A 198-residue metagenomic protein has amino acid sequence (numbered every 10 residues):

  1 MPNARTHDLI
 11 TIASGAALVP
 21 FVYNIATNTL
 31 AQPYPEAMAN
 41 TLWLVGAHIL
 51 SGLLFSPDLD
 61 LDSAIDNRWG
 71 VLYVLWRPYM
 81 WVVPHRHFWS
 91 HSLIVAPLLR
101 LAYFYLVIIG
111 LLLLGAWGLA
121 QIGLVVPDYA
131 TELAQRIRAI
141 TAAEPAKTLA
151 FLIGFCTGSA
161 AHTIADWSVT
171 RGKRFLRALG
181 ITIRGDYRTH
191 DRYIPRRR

Functional and structural regions predicted by a protein language model:
M1-R198: N-terminal membrane-targeting hydrophobic helices
